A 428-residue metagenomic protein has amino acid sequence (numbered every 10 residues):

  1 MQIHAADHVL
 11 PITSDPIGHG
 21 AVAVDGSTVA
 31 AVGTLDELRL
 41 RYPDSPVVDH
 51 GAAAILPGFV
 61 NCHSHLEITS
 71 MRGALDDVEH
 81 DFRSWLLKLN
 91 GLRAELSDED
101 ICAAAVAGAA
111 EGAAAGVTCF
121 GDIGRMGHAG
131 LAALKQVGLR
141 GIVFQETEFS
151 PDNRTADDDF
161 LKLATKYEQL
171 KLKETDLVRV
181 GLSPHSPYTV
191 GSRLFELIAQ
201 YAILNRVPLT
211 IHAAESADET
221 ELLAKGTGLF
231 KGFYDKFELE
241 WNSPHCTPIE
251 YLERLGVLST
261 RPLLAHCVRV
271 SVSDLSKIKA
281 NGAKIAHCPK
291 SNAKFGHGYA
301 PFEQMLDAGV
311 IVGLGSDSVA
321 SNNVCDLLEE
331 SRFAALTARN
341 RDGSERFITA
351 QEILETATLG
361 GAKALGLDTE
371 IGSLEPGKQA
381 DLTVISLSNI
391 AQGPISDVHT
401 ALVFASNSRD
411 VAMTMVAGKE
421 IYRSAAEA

Functional and structural regions predicted by a protein language model:
M1-R41, A53-I55, K419: N-terminal metal-binding scaffold of metallo-dependent hydrolase/deaminase domains
Q2-A6, L40-S84, V106, A110-A114: Replace "His-x-His-based motif
D44-P46, A132, F160-K284, G296-V312 (+1 more regions): Histidine/acidic residue-rich metal-binding segments in metalloenzymes
A54-I55, G73-G138, F160-T175: Alpha-helical scaffold segments that flank or form the walls of functional sites
H65, R125-M126, E146-S150, S183-P187 (+4 more regions): Active-site beta-loop-alpha junctions enriched in small/polar residues
S70-A103, V137, I142-D152, S216-R261 (+1 more regions): Active-site gating loops and adjacent loop-to-helix segments of metal-dependent hydrolytic enzymes
L255-V257, A300-N389, A405-S406: His/Asp/Glu-enriched, well-ordered alpha-helical/loop segment that forms or immediately abuts the divalent-metal
Q379-A428: C-terminal cap of metal-dependent C-N hydrolases
